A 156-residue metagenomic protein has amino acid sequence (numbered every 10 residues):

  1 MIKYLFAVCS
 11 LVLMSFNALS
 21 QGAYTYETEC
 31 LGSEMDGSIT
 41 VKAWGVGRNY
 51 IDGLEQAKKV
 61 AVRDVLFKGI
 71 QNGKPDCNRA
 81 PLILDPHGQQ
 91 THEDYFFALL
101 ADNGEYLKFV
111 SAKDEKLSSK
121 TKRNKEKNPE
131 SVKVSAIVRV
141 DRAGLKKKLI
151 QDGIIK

Functional and structural regions predicted by a protein language model:
M1-L5: Positively charged n-region of N-terminal signal peptides that target proteins for export
F6-L11: Hydrophobic helical h-region of N-terminal Sec-dependent signal peptides in bacterial secretory/periplasmic proteins
S15-N17: N-terminal signal peptide c-region/cleavage motif recognized by signal peptidases
L19-K156: Domain-level marker for long, solvent-exposed, non-transmembrane regions
